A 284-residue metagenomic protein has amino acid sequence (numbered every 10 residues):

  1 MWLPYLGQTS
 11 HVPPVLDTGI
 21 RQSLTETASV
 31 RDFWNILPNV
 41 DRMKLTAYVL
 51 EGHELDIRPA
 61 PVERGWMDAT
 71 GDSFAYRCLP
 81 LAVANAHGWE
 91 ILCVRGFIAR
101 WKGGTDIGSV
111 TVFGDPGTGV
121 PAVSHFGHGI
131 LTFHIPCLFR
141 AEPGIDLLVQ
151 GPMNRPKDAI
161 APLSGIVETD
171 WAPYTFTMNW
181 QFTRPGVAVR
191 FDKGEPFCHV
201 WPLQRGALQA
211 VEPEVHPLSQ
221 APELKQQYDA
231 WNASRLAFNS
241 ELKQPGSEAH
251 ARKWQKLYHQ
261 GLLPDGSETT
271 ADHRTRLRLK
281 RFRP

Functional and structural regions predicted by a protein language model:
M1-A172, P185-P284: Non-catalytic terminal segments and appended small domains
A172-N179: Aromatic sugar-binding surface patches on proteins that engage polysaccharides or sugar-phosphate polymers
Q181-T183: Extracellular/luminal low-complexity segments enriched in Ser/Thr/Pro
